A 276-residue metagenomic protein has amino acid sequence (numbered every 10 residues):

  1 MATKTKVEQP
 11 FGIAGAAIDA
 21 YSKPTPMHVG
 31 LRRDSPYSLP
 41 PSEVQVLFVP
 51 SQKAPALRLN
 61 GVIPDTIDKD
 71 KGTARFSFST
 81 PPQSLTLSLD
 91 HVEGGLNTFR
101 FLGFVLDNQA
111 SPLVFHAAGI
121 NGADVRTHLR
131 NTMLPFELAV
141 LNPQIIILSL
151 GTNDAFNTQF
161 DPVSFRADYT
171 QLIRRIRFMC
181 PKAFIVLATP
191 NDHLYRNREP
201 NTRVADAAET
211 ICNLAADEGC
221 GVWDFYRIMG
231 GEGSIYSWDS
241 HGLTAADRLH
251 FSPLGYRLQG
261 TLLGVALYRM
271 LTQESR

Functional and structural regions predicted by a protein language model:
M1-D168, R196, R203, H250: Conserved SGNH/GDSL esterase-like catalytic core that processes O-acyl groups on lipids and polysaccharides
S111-V114, L141-I146, C180-I185, D217-G221: Loop/turn elements at helix/coil->beta-strand transitions in domains of secreted/extracellular proteins
V125-R126, G151-A155, P181-L187, G221-F225 (+2 more regions): Low-complexity, flexible helical/coil segments
T132, F136, Q144, V163 (+8 more regions): Solvent-exposed, polar/charged alpha-helical surfaces in well-ordered, non-transmembrane soluble domains, broadly
I147-N153, R175-E209, D224: Active-site segments of SGNH/GDSL-like serine hydrolases that catalyze O-acetyl group transfer/hydrolysis on lipids
D192-R276: Catalytic His-Asp segment of secreted/periplasmic serine-dependent ester chemistry enzymes
